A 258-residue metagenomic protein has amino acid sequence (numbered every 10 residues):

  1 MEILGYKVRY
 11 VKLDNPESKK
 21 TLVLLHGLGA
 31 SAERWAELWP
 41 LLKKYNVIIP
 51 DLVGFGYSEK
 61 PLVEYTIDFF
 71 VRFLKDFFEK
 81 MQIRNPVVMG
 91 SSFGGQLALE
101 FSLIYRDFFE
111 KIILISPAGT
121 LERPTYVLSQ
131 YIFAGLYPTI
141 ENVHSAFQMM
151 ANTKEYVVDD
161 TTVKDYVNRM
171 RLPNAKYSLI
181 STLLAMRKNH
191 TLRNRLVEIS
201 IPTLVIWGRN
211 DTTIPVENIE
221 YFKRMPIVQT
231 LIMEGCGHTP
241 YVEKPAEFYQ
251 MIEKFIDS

Functional and structural regions predicted by a protein language model:
M1-L22, K43-N46, I83-R84, I256-S258: Alpha/beta-hydrolase fold catalytic core
V8, R123-T125, I140-E198: Conserved alpha/beta-hydrolase catalytic His-Asp/Glu region
V11, I49-M89, F93, Q250: Active-site loop/oxyanion-hole signature of alpha/beta-hydrolase fold enzymes
K12-Y57: Conserved HGGG/HGGXW glycine-rich cap/lid loop of the alpha/beta-hydrolase fold
R34-A36, S58-E64, R123-T125, V216-E217: Conserved catalytic-core motifs of eukaryotic protein kinase domains, centered on the activation segment
L99, L103, F109-T139: Flexible "cap/lid" loop of the alpha/beta hydrolase fold
L204-C236, V242: Conserved loop-alpha-helix segment in the C-terminal half of the alpha/beta-hydrolase fold that carries the catalytic
V242-K254: Post-His helix in hydrolase/transferase enzymes
